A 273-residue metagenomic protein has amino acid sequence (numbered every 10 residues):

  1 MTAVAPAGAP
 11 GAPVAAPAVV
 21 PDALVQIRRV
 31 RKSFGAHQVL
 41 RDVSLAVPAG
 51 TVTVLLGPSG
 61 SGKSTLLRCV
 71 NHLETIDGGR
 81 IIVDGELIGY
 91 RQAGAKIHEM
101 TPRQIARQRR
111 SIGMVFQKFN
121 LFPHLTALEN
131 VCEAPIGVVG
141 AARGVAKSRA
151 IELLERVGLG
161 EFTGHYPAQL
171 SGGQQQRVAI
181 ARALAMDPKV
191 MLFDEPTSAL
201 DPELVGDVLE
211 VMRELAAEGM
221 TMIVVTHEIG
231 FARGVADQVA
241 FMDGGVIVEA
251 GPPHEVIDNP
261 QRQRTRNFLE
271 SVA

Functional and structural regions predicted by a protein language model:
M1-R31: ABC-family P-loop ATPase nucleotide-binding domain
T2-A5, H254-A273: C-terminal boundary and immediately downstream tail of ABC-type ATPase nucleotide-binding domains
V20-P253: ABC family nucleotide-binding domain
